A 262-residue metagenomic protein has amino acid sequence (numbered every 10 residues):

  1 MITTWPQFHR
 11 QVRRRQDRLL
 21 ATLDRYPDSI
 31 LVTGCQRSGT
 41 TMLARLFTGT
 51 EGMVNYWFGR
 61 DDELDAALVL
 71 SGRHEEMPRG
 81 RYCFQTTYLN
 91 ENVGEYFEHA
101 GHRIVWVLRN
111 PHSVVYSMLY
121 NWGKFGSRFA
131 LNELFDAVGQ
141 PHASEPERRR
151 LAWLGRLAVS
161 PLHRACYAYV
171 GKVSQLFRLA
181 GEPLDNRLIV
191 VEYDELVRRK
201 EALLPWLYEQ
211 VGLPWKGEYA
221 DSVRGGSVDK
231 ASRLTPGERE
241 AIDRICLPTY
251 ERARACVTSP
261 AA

Functional and structural regions predicted by a protein language model:
M1-G80, Y120, F125: PAPS-dependent sulfotransferase catalytic core
M1-S29, P146-H163, Y169-V173, F177-N186 (+2 more regions): PAPS-dependent sulfotransferases, especially Golgi type II membrane carbohydrate sulfotransferases
T33, C83-T87, L108-R109, Y193: Short His-Asn-centered micro-motif
T41-A44, E91-V93, H112-S117, G123-K124 (+1 more regions): Short catalytic/ligand-binding loop motif for oxyanion handling, primarily in non-cytosolic enzymes, centered on
A66-L68, Y96, Y116-N121, G126-S127 (+1 more regions): Short aromatic-enriched loop/helix-cap "lid" or pocket-rim segments at secondary-structure transitions that line
R73-H102: Conserved nucleotide-sensing/catalytic segment adjacent to the nucleotide-binding pocket in NTP-handling enzymes
A100-M118, L207: Conserved phosphate-donor/acceptor-positioning beta-strand/loop module used by diverse small-molecule
L119-A158: Acidic/polar short surface loop at catalytic or gating sites that assists cofactor/ion binding and chemistry
